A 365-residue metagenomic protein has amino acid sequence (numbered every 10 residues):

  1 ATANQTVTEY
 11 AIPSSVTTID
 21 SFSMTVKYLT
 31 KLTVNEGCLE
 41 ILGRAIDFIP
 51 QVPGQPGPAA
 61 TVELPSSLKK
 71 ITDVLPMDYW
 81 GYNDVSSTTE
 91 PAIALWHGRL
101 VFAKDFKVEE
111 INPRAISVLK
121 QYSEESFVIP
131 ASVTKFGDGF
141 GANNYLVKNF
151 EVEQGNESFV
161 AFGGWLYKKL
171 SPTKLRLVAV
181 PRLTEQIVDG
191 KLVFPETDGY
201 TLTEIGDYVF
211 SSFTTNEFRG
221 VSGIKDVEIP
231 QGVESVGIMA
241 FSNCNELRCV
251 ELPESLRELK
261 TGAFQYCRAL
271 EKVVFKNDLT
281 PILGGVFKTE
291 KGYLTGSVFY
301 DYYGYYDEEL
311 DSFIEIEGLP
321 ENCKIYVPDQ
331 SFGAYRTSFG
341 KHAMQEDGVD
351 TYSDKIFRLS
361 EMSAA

Functional and structural regions predicted by a protein language model:
A3-T18, K27-E40, Q51-D73, Y82-E110 (+9 more regions): Structural signature of tandem-repeat unit edges
D20-S23, R44-A45, P76, R114-A115 (+4 more regions): Consensus positions within tandem repeat domains that build extended binding/scaffold surfaces
R44-A45, L75-D78, T289-K291, G333-S353: Short, aromatic/basic amphipathic alpha-helical patches
D47-F48, M77, S117-V118, S212 (+1 more regions): A structural signal for alpha-helix termini and helix-coil/disorder junctions
